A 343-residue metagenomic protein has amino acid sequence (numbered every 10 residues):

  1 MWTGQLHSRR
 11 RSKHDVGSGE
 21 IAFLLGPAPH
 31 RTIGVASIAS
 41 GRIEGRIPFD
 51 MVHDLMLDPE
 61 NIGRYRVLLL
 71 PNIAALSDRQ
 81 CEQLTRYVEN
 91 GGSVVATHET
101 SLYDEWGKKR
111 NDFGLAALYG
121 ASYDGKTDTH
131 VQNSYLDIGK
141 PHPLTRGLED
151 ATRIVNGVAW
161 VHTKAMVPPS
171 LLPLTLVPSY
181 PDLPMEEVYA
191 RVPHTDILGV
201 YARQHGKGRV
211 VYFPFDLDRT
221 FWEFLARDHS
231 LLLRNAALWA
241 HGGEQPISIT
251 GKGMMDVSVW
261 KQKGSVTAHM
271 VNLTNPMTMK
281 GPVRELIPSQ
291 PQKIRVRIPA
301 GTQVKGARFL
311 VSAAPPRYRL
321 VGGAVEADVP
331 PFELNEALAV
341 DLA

Functional and structural regions predicted by a protein language model:
M1, R209-G251: Catalytic cores of secreted or luminal carbohydrate-active enzymes
W2-A36, I43, G63-V67, A74 (+7 more regions): Carbohydrate-binding surface patches
D15, D50-V52, P173, V211 (+1 more regions): General small-molecule cofactor/ligand-binding pocket signal
F23-P27, W106-G107, K126-T127, G147-E149 (+6 more regions): Short conserved micro-motifs at the rims of enzyme active sites and ligand-binding pockets
P29-D112, L183, Y189-H194, L310-A343: Helical hinge/lid and interdomain linker segments adjacent to catalytic or ligand-binding clefts that mediate domain
A74-A151, P178, R234, L238: A glycine-rich, often tryptophan-bearing local segment used as a flexible ligand/cofactor-contacting loop or short
V95, L144-G147, L273, P282-R284 (+5 more regions): Low-complexity, Gly/Pro
T127, V131-G206, N235-V259, T278-G281 (+1 more regions): Catalytic beta-strand/loop cores that center a nucleophilic Ser/Cys/Thr and support acyl-enzyme chemistry
